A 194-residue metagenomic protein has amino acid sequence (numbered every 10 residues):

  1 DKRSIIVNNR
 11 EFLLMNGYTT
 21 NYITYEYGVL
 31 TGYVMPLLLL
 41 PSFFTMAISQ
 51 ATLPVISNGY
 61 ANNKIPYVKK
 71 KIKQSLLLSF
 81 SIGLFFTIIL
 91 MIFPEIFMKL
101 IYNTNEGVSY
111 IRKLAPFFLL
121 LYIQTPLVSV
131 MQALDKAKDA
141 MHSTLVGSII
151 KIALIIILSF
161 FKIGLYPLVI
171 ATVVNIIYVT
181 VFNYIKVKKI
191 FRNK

Functional and structural regions predicted by a protein language model:
R3-V7, L37, T52, I56 (+8 more regions): Hydrophobic/aromatic residues within transmembrane alpha-helices of membrane transport systems, especially the TMDs
Y18-T45: Alpha-helical transmembrane segments of polytopic membrane transporters and translocases
Y27-V34, K70-G83: Junctions where cytoplasmic loops transition into the N-terminal start of transmembrane alpha-helices in multi-pass
G32, S79, I111-L114, F118 (+2 more regions): Residue-level recognition of transmembrane alpha-helices in multi-pass small-molecule transporters/permeases
L38-N62: Helix-loop junctions and terminal segments of transmembrane helices in multi-pass membrane transport/translocation
F85-N103: Short membrane-interface helical motifs at transmembrane helix boundaries in multi-pass membrane transporters
P116-V146: Membrane-interface junctions at transmembrane-helix termini in multi-pass inner-membrane proteins
D135-K138, S148-V181, K189: Membrane-interface helix-loop junctions in multi-pass transport and translocation proteins
